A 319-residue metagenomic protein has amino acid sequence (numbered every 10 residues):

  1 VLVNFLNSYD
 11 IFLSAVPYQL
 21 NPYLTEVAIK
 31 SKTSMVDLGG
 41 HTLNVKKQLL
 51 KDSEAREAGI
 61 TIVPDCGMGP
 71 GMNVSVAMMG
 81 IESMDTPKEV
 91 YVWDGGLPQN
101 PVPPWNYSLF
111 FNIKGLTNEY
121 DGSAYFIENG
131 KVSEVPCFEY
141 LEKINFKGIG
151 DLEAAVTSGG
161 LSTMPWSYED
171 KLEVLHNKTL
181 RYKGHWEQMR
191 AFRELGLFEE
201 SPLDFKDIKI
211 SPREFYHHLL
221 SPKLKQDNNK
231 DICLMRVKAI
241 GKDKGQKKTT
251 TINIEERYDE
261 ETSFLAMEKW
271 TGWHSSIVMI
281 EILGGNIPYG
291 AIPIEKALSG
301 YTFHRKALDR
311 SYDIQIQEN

Functional and structural regions predicted by a protein language model:
V1-I11, L20: Conserved Rossmann-fold cofactor-binding substructure of NAD(P)-dependent oxidoreductases
I11, S34, T61, D313: Residue-level detector of anion-binding/catalytic polar loops
P17, V27-Q48: ADP-ribose/adenylate-binding Rossmann-like module
L24, K51, F303: Aromatic/hydrophobic pocket-lining residues that form π-stacking "cages" and hydrophobic walls in ligand
L38-P64: Rossmann-fold NAD(P)-binding glycine/threonine-rich loop
E54-P98: Adenosine-phosphate binding glycine-rich loop
S83-N319: C-terminal catalytic/substrate-binding lobe primarily of soluble NAD(P)-dependent oxidoreductases
